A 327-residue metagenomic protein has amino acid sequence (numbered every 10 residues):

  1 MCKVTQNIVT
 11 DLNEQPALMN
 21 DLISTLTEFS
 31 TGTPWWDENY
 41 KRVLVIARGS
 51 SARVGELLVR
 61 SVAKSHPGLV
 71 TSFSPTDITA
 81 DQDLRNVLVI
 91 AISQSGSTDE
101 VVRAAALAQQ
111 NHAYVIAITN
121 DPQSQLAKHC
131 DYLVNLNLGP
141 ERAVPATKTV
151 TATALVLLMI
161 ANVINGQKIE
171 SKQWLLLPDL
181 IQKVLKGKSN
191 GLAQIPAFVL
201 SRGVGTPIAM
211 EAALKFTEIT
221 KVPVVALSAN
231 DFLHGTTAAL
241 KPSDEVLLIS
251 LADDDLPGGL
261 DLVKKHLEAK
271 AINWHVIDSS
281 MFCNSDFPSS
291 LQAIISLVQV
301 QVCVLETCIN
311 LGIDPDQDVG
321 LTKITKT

Functional and structural regions predicted by a protein language model:
T5-I8, R53, L57-L58, E211 (+3 more regions): Conserved phosphate/anionic-ligand binding catalytic regions in large, soluble enzymes, centered on
Q6, T10-P16, N20-K41, Y132-V134 (+2 more regions): Active-site phosphate/pyrophosphate-binding segments
E38-K183, R202, T237-C283, I294 (+2 more regions): Glycine-rich phosphate-binding loops that contact phosphosugars or nucleotide phosphates
F282, D286-T327: Peripheral docking tails and interdomain loops at the edges of cofactor- or intermediate-handling domains
